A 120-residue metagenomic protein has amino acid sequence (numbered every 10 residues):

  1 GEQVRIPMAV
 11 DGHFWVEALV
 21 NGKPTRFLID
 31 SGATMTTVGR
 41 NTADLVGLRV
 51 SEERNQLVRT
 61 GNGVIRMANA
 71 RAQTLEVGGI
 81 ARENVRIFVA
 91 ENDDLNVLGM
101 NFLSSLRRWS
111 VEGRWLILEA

Functional and structural regions predicted by a protein language model:
G1-A120: Pepsin/retropepsin-fold aspartyl endopeptidases
